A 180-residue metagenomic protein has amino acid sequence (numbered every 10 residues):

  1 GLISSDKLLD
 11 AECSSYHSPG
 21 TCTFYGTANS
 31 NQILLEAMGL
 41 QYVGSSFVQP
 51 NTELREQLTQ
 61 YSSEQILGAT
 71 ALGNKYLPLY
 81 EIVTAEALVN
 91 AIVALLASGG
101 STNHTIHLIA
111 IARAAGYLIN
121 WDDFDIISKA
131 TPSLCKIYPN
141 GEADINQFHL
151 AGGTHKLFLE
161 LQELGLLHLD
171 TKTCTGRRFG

Functional and structural regions predicted by a protein language model:
G1-G180: Catalytic or ion-coupling anion/metal-binding cores of large enzyme and transporter domains
